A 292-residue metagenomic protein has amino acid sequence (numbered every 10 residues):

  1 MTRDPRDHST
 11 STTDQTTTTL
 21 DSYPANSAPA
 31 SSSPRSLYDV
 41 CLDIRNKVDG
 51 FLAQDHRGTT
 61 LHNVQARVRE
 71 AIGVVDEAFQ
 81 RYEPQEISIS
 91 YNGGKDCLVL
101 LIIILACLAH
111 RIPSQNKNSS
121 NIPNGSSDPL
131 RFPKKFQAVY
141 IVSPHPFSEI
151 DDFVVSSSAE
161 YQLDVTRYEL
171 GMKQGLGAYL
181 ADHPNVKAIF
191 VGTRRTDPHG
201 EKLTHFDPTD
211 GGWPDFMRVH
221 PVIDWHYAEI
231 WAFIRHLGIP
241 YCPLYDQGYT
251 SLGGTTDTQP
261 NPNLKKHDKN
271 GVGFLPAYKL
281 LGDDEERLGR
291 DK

Functional and structural regions predicted by a protein language model:
T2-K292: Nucleotide-activated chemistry modules centered on ATP-dependent adenylation/adenylyltransferase
